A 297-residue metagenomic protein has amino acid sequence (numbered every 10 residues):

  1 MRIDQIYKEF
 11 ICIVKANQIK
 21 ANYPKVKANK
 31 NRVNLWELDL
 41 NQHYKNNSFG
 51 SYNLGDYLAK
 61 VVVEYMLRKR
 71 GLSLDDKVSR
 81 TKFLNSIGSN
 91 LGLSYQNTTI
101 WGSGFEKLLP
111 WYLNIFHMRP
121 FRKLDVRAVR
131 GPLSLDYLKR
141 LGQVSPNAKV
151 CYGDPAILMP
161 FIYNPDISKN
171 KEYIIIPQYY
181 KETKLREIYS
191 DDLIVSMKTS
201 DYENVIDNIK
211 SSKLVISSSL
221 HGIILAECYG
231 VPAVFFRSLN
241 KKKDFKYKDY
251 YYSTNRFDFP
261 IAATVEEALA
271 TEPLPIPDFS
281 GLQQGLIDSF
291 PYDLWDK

Functional and structural regions predicted by a protein language model:
R2-K297: Active-site anion-handling motifs in enzyme catalytic cores
